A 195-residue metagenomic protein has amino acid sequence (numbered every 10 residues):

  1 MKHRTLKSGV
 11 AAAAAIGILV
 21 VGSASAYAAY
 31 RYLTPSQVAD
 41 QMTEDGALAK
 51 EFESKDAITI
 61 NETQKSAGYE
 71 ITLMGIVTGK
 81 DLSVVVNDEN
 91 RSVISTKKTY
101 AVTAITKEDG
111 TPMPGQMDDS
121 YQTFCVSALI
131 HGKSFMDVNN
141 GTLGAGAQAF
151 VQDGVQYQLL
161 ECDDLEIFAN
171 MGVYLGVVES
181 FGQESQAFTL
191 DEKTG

Functional and structural regions predicted by a protein language model:
M1-K2, G195: Accessible peptide chain termini
K2-T72: Membrane-interface helical sensory segment of bacterial ECF anti-sigma factor regulators
D40-G195: Polar, acidic low-complexity tracts enriched in Ser/Thr/Gln/Glu with frequent Gly/Pro and Thr-Pro motifs
